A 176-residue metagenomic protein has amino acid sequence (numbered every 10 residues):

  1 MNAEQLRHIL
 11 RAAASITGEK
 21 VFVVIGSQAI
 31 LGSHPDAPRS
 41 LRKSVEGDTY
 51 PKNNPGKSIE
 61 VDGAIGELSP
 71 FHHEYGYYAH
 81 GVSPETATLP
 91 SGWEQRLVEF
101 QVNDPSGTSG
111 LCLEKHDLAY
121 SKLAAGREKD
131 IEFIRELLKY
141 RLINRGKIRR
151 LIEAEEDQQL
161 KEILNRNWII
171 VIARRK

Functional and structural regions predicted by a protein language model:
M1-K176: Compositionally biased terminal segments of proteins
